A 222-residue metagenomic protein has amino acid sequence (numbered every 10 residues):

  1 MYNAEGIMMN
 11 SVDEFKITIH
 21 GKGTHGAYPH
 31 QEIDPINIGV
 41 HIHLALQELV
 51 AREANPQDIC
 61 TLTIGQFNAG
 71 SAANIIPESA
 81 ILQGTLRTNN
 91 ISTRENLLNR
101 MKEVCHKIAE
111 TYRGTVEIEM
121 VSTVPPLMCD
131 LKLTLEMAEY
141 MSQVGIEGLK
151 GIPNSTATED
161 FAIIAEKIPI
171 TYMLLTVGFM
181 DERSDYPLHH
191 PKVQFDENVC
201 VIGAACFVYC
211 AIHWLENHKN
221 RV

Functional and structural regions predicted by a protein language model:
M1-P77, T156-E159: Histidine/acidic-residue-rich, glycine-tolerant segments that coordinate divalent metal ions
G6-E14, G23, E32-P35, S92-G145: Metal-dependent peptidase/peptidase-like ectodomains
I17-I19, A80-T88, I118-V121: Short, hydrophobic beta-strand segments
H25, G39, G84, M137 (+2 more regions): Divalent metal-coordination and catalytic microenvironments
L44-A51, E119, T123-V177: Active-site-adjacent substrate-binding region of metalloamidase/peptidase-like peptide-processing proteins
A51-T61, E110-E119, E147-N154, E216-V222: Flexible, glycine/charged-enriched surface loops at secondary-structure junctions
A73-L98: A conserved active-site cap/scaffold subdomain adjacent to cofactor or substrate pockets
L149-N217, R221-V222: Zn-dependent metallopeptidase/amidohydrolase metal-coordination segment
